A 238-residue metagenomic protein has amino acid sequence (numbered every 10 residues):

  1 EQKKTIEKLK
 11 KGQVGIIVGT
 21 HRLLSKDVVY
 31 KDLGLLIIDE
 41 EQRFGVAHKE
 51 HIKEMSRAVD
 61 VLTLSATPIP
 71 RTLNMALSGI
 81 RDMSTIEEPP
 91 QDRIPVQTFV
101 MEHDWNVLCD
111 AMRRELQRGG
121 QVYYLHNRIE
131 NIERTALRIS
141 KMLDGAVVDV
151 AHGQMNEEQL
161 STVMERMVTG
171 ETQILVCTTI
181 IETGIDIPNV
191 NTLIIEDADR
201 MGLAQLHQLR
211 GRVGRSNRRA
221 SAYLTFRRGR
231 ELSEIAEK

Functional and structural regions predicted by a protein language model:
E1-K238: Inter-lobe coupling/hinge segments of SF2-like helicase ATPases
